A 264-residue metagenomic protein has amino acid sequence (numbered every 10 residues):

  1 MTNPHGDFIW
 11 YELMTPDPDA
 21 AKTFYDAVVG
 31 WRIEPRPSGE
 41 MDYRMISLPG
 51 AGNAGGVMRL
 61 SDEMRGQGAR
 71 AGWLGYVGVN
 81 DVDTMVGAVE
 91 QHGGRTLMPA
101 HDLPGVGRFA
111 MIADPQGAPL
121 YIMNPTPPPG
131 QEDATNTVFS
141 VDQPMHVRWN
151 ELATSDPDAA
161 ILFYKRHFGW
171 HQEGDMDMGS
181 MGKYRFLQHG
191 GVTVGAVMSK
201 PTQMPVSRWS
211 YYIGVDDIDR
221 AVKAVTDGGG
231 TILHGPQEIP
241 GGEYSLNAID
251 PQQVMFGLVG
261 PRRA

Functional and structural regions predicted by a protein language model:
M1-K22, G72-G75, M123-I161, W209-Y211 (+1 more regions): N-terminal beta-strand motif that seeds the catalytic metal site of vicinal oxygen chelate
T2-G52, Q91, P99-G107, L152-V192 (+1 more regions): Core segments of cupin and vicinal oxygen chelate
H5, A54, R70-G72, G107 (+4 more regions): A structure-centric signal for secondary-structure junctions around beta-strands
I9, G55, L97-M98, R148 (+2 more regions): A short, local hydrophobic-aromatic micro-motif
E12, M45, G56-M58, L74-G78: Short, conserved beta-strand segments within well-ordered enzyme catalytic domains that often line or immediately flank
D17-D19, L48-N53, G75-P115, D156-D158 (+2 more regions): Vicinal oxygen chelate
W31-G68, P119-P127, H171-R208, D216 (+2 more regions): Conserved short beta-strand elements that form part of the metal-binding/catalytic scaffold of enzyme active sites
G105-R108, P119, P129-Q131: Short, well-ordered, mixed-charge alpha-helical segments that flank or form enzyme active sites
